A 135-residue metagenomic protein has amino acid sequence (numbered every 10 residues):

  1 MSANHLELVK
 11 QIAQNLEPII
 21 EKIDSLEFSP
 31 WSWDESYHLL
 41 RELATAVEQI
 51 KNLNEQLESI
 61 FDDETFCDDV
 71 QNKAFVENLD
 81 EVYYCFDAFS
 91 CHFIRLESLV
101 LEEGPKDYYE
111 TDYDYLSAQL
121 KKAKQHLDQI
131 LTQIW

Functional and structural regions predicted by a protein language model:
N4-W135: Long, low-complexity or tandemly repetitive, helically biased scaffold regions used for multimeric assembly/adhesion
